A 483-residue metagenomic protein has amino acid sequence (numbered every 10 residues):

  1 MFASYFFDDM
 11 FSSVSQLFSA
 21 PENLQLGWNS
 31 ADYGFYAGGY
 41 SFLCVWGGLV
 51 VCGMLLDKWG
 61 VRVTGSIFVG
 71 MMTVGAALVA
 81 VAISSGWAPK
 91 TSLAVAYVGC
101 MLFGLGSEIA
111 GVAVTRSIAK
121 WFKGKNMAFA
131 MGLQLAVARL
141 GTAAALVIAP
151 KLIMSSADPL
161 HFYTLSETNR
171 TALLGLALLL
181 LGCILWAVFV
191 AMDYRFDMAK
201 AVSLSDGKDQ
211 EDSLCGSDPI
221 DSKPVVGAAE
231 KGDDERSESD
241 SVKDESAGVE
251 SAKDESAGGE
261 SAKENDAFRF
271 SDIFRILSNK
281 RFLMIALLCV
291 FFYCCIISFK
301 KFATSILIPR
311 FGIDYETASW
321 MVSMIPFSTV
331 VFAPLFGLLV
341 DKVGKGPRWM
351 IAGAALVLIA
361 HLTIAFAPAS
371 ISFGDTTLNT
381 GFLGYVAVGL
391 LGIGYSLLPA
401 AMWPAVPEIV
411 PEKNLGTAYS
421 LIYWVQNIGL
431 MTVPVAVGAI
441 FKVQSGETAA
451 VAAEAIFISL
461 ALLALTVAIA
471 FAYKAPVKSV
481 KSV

Functional and structural regions predicted by a protein language model:
F11-Q16, N279-T329, V433-P434: Extracytoplasmic gate region of multi-pass secondary transporters
G38-M54, S323-F336: Central cavity-lining transmembrane alpha-helices of secondary-active solute carriers, predominantly the Major
D57-V69, D341-A355: Cytoplasmic membrane-interface "Motif A"-like loop-to-helix N-cap segments of 12-TM Major Facilitator Superfamily
G99-A136: Cytoplasmic helix-loop-helix junction between adjacent transmembrane helices in 12-TM secondary transporters
A128-M154, Y423-P434: Glycine-rich segments within core transmembrane alpha-helices of 12-TM secondary carriers
N169-F189, A452-F471: Symmetry-related core transmembrane helices of the 12-TM Major Facilitator Superfamily/SLC fold
D197-D234, E238-A247, K253-I285: Juxtamembrane intracellular "pre-TM" segments in multi-pass secondary transporters
G346-M402: C-terminal transmembrane helical hairpin of 12-TM major facilitator-type secondary transporters
